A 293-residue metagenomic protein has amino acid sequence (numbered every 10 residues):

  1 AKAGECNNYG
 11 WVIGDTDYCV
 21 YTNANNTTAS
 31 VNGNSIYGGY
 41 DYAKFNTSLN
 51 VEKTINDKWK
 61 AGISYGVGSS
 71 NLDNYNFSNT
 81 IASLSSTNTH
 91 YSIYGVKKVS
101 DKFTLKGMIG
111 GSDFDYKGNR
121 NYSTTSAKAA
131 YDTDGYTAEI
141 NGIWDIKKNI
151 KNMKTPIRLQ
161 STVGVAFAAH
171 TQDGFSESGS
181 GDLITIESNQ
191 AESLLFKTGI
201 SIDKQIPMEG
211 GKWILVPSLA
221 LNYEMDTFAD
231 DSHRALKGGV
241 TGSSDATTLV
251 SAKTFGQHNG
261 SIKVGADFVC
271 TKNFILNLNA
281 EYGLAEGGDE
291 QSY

Functional and structural regions predicted by a protein language model:
A1-E5, Q291-Y293: Short, intrinsically disordered, charge-balanced linker/junction segments flanking boundaries in proteins
A3-N8, N46: Glycan-recognition patch characteristic of GH18 chitinases/ENGases and related GlcNAc/peptidoglycan-binding proteins
I13-Y293: Membrane translocator/pore-forming domains, dominated by Gram-negative outer-membrane beta-barrels
